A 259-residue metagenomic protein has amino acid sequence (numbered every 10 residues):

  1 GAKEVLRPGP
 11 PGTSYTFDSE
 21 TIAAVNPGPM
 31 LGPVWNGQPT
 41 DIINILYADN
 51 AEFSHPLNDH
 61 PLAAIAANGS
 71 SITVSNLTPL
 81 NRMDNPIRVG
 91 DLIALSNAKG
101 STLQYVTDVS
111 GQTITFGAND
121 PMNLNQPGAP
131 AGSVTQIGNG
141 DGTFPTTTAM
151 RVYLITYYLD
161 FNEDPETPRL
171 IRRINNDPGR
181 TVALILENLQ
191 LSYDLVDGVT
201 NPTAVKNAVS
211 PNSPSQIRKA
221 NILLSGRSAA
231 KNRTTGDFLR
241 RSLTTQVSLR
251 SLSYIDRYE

Functional and structural regions predicted by a protein language model:
A2-N36, D120-E259: Short linear sequence signals and composition-biased patches located at protein termini or domain-edge surfaces
G12-A129: Autoprocessing Asn-cyclization modules and mimics
